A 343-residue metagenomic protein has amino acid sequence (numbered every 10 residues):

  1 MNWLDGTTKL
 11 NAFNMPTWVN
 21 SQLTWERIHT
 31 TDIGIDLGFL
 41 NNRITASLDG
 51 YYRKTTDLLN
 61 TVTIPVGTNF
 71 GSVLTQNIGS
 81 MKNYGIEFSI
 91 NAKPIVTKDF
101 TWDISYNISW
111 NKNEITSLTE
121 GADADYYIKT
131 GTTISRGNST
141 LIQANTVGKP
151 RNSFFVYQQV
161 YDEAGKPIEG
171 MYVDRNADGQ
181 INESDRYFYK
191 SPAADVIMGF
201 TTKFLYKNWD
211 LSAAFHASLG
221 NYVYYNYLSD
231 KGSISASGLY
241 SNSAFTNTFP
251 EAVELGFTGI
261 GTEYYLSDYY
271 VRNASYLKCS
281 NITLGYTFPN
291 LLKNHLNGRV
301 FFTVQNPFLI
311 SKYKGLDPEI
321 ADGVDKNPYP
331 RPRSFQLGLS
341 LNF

Functional and structural regions predicted by a protein language model:
M1-L141, K207, Y270-F343: Extracellular/periplasmic, surface-exposed regions of secreted and cell-surface proteins
M1-W18, T132-S191, L239-Y270: Flexible glycine-rich, low-complexity coil/linker segments exposed to the extracellular/periplasmic environment
V19, G34, N182-S184, I197-F200: Short, hydrophobic/aromatic alpha-helical segments in well-folded domains
L23, L58-L59, I78, I115 (+5 more regions): Short clusters of hydrophobic/aromatic residues that line enzyme substrate/ligand-binding pockets
D36, Q158, T201: Short, surface-exposed charged micro-motifs
T55-T56, A177-D178, K190-P192, G220-Y222 (+1 more regions): A short local loop/turn or secondary-structure capping micro-motif enriched for an aromatic residue
A164, S218-R299, V304: Extracytoplasmic gating/loop element in the C-terminal half of outer-membrane beta-barrel translocons and assembly
S191-Y224: Glycine-rich, aromatic-lined ligand/substrate-binding cores of catalytic and carbohydrate-binding domains
